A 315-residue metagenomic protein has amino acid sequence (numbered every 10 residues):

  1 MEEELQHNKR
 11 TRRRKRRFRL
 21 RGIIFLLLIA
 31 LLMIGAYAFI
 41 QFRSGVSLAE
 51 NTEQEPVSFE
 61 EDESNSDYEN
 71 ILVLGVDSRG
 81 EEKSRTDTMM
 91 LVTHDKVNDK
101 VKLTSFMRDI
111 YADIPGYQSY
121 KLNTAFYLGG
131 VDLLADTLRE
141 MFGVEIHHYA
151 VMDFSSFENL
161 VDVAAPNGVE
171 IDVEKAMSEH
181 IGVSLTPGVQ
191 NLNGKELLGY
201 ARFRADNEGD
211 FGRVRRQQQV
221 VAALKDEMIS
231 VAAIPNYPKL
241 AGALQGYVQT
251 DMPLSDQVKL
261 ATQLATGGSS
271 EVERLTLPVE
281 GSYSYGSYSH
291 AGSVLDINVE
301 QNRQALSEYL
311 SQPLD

Functional and structural regions predicted by a protein language model:
E2-D315: Non-catalytic, solvent-exposed segments at the cell envelope interface
